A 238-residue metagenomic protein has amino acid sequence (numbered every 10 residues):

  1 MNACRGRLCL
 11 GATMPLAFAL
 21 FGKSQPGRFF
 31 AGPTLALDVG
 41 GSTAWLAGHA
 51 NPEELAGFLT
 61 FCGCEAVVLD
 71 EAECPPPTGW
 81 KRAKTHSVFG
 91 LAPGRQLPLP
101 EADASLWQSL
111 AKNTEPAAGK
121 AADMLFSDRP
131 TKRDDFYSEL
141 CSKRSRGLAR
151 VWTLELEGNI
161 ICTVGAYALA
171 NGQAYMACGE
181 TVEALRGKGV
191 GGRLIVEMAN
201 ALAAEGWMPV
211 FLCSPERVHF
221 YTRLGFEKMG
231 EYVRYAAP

Functional and structural regions predicted by a protein language model:
M1-A17, T85-F89, P93-C141: Short amphipathic alpha-helix that is part of the acyltransferase structural core
M1-P75: N-terminal charged segments
R28-F29, V151-T153, V210: Residue-level detector of beta-strand face positions
V39-L46, A168-A177, R186: A conserved beta-turn-beta hairpin within the catalytic core of GNAT-like acetyltransferases that forms part
N51-F58, A177, T181-E183, G187-A204 (+1 more regions): Conserved acetyl-CoA-binding loop-helix of GNAT-fold acetyltransferases
F61-A72, L202-S214: Conserved GNAT acetyl-CoA-binding A-motif
E73-A83, G192, P215-Y232, P238: Conserved active-site alpha-helix within GNAT-family acetyltransferase domains
K132-E180: A conserved beta-strand-loop-helix scaffold within acyl/acetyltransferase catalytic domains
